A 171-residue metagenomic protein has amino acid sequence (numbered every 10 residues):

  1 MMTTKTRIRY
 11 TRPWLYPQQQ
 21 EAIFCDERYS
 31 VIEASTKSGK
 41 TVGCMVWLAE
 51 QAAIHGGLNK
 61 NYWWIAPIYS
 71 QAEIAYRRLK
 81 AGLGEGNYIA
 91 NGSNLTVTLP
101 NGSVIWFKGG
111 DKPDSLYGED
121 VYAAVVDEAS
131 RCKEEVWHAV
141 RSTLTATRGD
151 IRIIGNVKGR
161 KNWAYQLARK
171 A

Functional and structural regions predicted by a protein language model:
M1-A171: Phosphate/NTP-binding elements of NTP-utilizing enzymes
